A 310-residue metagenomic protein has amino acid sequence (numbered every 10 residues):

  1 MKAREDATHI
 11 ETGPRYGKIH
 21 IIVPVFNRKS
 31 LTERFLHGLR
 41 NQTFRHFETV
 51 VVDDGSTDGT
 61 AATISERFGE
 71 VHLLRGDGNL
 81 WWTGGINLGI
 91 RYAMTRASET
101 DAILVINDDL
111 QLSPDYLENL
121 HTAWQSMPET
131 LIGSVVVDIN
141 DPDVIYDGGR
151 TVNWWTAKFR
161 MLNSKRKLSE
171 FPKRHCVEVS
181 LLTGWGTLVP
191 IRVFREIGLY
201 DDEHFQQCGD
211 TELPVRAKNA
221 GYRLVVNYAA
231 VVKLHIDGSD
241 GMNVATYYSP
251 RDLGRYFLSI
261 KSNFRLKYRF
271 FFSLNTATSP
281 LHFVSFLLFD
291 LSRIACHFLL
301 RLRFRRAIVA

Functional and structural regions predicted by a protein language model:
H37-H46: Short, acidic, metal-binding catalytic loop of nucleotide-sugar glycosyltransferases
G38, D53-A62, G78: A conserved acidic beta->alpha catalytic loop
G76-R96: Glycine-rich, basic loop-to-helix element that forms the pyrophosphate-binding segment of sugar-nucleotide handling
E99-Q111: Short beta-strand-to-loop acidic/aromatic patch adjacent to the donor-nucleotide binding site
Q111-W155: Conserved donor NDP-sugar-binding/catalytic core segment of glycosyltransferases
K167-V189, F257: A recurrent flexible, glycine/aromatic-enriched loop bordering the glycosyltransferase active site that acts as
S180-V189, V193-G198, E203-A230: A short, conserved alpha-helix in the catalytic core of glycosyltransferases
A245-A310: Non-catalytic, C-terminal membrane-associated alpha-helical segments of glycosyltransferases
